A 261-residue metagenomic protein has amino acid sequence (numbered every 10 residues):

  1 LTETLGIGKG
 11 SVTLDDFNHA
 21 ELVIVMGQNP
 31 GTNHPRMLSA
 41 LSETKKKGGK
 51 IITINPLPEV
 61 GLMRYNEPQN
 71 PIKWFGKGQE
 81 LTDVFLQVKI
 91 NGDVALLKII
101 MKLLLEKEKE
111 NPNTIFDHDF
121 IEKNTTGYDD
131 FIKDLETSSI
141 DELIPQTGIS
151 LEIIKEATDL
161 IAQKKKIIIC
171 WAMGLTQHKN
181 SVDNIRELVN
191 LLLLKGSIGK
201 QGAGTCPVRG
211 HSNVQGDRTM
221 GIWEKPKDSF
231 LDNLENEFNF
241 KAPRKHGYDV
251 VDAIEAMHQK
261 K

Functional and structural regions predicted by a protein language model:
L1-S212, L234-K261: Cofactor-pocket helix-loop regions in the catalytic cores of large enzyme subunits
Y65-N66, D217-M220: Short aromatic-enriched loop/helix-cap "lid" or pocket-rim segments at secondary-structure transitions that line
N213, M220-S229: Surface-exposed loop and adjacent secondary-structure segments within mature catalytic domains
